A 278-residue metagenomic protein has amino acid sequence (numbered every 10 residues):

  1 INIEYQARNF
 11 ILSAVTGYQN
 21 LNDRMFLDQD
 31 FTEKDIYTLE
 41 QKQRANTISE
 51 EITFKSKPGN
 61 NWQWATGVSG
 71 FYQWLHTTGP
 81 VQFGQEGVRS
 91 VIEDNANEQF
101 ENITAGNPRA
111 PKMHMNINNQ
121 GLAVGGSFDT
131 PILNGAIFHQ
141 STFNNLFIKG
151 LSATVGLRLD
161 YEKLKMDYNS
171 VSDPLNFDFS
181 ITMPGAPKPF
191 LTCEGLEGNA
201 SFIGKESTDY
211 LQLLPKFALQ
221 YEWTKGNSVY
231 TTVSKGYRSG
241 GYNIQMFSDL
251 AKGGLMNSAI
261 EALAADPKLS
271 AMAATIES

Functional and structural regions predicted by a protein language model:
I1, Q29-T38, P80-G125, K165-T208 (+1 more regions): Solvent-exposed loop segments that connect transmembrane elements
I1-A65, F71-G79: Outer-membrane beta-barrel domain signature, strongest for Gram-negative TonB-dependent receptors and also present
I1-N2, A45-E51, I132-F138, S152-T154 (+2 more regions): Transmembrane beta-barrel architecture of outer-membrane proteins
Y5-A7, N46, F54-K57, H139-N145 (+4 more regions): Residue-level signature of outer-membrane beta-barrel architecture
A7, Y18-N22, G70-W74, L159-K165 (+2 more regions): Transmembrane beta-strands of outer-membrane beta-barrel pores
R8-N9, G59-Q63, N145-L151, T224-G226: Short loop/turn motifs that connect adjacent beta-strands in outer-membrane beta-barrel proteins
L12-A14, Q63-V68, L151-L157, V229: Transmembrane beta-strands of outer-membrane beta-barrel proteins
K42-N46, S127-N134, K163-K165, K205-L213 (+1 more regions): Short sequence motifs at beta-strands and strand-loop junctions characteristic of Gram-negative outer-membrane
